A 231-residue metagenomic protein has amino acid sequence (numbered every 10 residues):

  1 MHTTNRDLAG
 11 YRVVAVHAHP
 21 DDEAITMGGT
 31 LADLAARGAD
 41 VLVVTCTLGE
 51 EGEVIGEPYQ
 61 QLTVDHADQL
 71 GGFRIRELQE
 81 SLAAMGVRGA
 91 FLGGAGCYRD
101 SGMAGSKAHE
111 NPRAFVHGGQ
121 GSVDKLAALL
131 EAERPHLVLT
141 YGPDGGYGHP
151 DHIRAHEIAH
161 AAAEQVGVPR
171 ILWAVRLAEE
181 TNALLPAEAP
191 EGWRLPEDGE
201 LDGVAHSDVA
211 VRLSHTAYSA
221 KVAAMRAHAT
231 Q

Functional and structural regions predicted by a protein language model:
M1-A18, A24-G167: Active-site beta-strand->loop->alpha-helix modules in alpha/beta enzyme cores, enriched in Gly/His/Asp(Glu)
H2-Y11, A83, Q165-Q231: The feature marks non-catalytic terminal segments
